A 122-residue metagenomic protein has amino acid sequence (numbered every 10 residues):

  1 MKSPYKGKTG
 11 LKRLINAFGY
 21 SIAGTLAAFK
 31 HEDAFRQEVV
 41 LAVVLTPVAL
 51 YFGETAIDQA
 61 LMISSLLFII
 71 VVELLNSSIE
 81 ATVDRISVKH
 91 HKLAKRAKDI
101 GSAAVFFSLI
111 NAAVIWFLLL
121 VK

Functional and structural regions predicted by a protein language model:
M1-S78, I86, H90-K92, R96 (+1 more regions): Hydrophobic alpha-helical transmembrane segments
